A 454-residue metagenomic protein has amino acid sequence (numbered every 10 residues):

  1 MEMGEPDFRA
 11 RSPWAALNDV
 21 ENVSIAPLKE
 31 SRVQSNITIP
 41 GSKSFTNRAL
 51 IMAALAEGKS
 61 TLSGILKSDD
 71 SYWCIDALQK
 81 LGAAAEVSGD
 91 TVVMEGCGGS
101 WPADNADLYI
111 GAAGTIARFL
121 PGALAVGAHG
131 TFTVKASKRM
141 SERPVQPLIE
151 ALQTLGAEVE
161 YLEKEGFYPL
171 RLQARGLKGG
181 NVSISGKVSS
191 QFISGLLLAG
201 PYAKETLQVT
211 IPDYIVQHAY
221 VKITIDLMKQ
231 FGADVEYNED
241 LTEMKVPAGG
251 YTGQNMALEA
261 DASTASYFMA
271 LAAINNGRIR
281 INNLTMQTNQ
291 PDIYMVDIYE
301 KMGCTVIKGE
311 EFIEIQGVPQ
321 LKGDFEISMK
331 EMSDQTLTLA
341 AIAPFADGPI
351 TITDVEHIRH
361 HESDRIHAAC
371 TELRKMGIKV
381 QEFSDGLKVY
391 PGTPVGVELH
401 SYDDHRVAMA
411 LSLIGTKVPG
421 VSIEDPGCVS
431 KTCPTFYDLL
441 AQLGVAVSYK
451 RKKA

Functional and structural regions predicted by a protein language model:
M1-A454: Short, structured segments at the rim of ligand-binding sites
